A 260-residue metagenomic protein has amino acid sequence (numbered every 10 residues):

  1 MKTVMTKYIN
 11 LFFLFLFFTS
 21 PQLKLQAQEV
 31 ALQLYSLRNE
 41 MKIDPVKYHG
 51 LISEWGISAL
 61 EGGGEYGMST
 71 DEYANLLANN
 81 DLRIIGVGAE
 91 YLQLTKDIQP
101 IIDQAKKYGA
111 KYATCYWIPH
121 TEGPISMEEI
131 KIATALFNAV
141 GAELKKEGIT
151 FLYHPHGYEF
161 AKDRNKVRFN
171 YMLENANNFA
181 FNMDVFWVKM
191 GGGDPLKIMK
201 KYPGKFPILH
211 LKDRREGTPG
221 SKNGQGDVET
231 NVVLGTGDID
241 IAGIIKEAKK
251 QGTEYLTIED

Functional and structural regions predicted by a protein language model:
M1-E29: Bacterial Sec-dependent N-terminal signal peptides
L23-Y112, A180: N-terminal pre-domain/capping segments
L32, I52, L60, L77 (+7 more regions): Conserved, mostly hydrophobic/aromatic
Y35-L37, G63-E65, A89-L92, I118-H120 (+5 more regions): Active-site beta-loop-alpha junctions enriched in small/polar residues
G50, S58-A59, Y91-A180: Active-site acidic/histidine proton-transfer and metal-coordination neighborhood in alpha/beta enzyme cores
G67-E72, Q93-D103, N165-F169, G193-I198 (+1 more regions): Alpha-helical scaffolding within the catalytic cores of extracellular/periplasmic polymer-degrading hydrolases
K146-G235: Acidic/histidine-rich catalytic cores of soluble enzymes
V233-Q251, Y255-E259: H/E-rich (His + Asp/Glu) clusters that bind or coordinate divalent metals
